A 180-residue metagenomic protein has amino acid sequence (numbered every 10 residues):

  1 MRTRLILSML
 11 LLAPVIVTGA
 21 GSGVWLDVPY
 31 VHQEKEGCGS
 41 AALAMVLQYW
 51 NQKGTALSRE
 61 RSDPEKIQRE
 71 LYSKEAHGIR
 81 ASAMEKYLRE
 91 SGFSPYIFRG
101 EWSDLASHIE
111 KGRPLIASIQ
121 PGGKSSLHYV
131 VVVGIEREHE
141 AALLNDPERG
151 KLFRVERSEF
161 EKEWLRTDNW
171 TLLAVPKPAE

Functional and structural regions predicted by a protein language model:
R2-I6, A13-H77, A81, P121 (+3 more regions): Active-site-adjacent structural segments surrounding the nucleophilic cysteine of cysteine proteases and isopeptidases
L5, G19, K74-H77, E110 (+3 more regions): Noncatalytic regulatory segments and standalone regulatory/sensor domains
K66-S103: Mid-chain, structured segments of secreted extracytoplasmic proteins
S82-M84, E101-A106, V155-E163: Intrinsically disordered, low-complexity boundary segments flanking structured domains
R89, S94-N145: Active-site-adjacent substructure of cysteine-protease-like catalytic cores
